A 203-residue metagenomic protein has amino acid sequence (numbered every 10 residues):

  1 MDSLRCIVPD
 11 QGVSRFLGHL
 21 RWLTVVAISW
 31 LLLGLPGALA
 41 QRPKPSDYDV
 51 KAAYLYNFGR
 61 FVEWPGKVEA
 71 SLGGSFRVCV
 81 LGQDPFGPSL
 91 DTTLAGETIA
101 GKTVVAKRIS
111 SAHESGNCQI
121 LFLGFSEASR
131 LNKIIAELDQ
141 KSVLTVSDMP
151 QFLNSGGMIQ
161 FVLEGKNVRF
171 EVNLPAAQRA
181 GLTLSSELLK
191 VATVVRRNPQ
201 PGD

Functional and structural regions predicted by a protein language model:
D2-D203: Short hydrophobic alpha-helices and adjacent helix-cap/hinge residues
